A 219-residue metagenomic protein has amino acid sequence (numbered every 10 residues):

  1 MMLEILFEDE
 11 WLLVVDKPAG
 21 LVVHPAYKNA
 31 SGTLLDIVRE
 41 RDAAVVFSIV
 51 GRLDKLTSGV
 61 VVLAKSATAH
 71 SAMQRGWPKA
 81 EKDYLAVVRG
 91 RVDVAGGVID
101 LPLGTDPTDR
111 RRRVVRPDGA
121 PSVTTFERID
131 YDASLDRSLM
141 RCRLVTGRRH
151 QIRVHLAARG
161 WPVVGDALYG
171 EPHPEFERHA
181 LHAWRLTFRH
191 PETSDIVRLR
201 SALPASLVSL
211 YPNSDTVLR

Functional and structural regions predicted by a protein language model:
M1-A120, D130-A133, A180, R200-L218: RNA pseudouridine synthases
E4, P102, T125-E127, R141 (+1 more regions): Short, surface-exposed charged micro-motifs
W11, L21, A120-S122, R148 (+3 more regions): Short acidic/polar mixed-charge low-complexity motifs
D16-K17, V62, A86, F126 (+3 more regions): Residue-level signal for inorganic ion chemistry
A30-V38, A67, T105-P107, S134-F188 (+3 more regions): Pseudouridine synthase
S71, L101, T124-E127, H150 (+1 more regions): Internal, well-ordered alpha-helical scaffold/interface segments that support domain packing or protein-protein contacts
P117-S122, L168-G170: PP2C/PPM family metal-dependent serine/threonine protein phosphatase catalytic domain, recognizing the conserved
